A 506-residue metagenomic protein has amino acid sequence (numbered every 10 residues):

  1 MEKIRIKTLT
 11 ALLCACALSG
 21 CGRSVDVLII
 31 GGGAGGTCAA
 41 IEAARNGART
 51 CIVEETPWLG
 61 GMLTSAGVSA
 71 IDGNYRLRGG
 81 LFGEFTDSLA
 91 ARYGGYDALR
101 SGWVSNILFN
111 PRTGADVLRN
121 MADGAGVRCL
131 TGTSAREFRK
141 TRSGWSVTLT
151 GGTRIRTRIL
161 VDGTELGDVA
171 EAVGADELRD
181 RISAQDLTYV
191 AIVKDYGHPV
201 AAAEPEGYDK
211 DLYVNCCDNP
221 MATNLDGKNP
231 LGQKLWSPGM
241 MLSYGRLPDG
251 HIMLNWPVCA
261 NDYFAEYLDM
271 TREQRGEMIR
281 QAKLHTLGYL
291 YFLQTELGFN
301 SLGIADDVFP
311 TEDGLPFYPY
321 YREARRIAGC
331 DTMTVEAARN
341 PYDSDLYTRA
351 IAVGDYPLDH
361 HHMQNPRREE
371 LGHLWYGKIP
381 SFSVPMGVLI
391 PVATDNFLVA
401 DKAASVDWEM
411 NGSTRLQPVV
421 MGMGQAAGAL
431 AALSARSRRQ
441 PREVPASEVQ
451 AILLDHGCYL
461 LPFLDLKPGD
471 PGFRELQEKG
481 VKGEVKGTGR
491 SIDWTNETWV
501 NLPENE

Functional and structural regions predicted by a protein language model:
M1-T10: Bacterial N-terminal signal peptides that target proteins for export
L13-S24: Bacterial Sec-dependent signal peptides at the C-terminal "C-region" and cleavage site
C21, M62, A115, T153-I159 (+1 more regions): Flavin (FAD/FMN)-binding glycine-rich loop and adjacent Rossmann-like elements that form
R23-G33: Beta1/beta-strand and adjacent pyrophosphate-binding region of the FAD-binding site in flavoprotein oxidoreductases
G36: N-terminal Rossmann-fold NAD(P) dinucleotide-binding loop
E42, A48-R49, E54-E137, T141 (+2 more regions): Conserved N-terminal/central alpha/beta ligand/cofactor-binding core
R139-R154: Conserved beta-strand-loop-beta-strand element in the redox core of flavoprotein oxidoreductases
D465-L476, G480-N505: Extracytoplasmic Gram-positive cell-surface binding/anchoring modules and repeats
